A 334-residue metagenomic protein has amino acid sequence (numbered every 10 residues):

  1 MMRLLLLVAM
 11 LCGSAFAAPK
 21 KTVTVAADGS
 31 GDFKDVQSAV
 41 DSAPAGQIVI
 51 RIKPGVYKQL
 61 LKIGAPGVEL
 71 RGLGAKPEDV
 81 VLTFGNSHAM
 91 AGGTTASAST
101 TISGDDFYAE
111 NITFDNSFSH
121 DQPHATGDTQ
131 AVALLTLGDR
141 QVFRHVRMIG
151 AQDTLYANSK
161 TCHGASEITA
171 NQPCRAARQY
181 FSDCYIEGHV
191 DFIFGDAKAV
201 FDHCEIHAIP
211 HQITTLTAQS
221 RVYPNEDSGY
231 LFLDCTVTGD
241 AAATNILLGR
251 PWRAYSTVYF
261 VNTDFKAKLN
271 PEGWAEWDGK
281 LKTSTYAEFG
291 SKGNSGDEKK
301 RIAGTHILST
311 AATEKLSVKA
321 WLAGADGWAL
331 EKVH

Functional and structural regions predicted by a protein language model:
L4-C12: Sec-dependent N-terminal signal peptides
S14-F16: Sec/Tat signal peptide C-region and signal peptidase I cleavage site
A18-H334: Sequence-level preference for short, compositionally simple segments enriched in small aliphatic or small polar residues
